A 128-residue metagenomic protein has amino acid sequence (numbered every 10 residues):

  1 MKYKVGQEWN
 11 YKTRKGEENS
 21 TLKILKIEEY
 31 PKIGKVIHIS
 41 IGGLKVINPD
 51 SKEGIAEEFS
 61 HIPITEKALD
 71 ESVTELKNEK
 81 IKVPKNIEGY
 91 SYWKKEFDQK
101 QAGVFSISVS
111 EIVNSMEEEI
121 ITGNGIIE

Functional and structural regions predicted by a protein language model:
K2-K4: Short, well-ordered loop/turn sites that connect or cap secondary structure elements
E18-Y30: Short beta-strand-centered aromatic/proline hotspots
K32-E53: Short solvent-exposed strand/turn elements
V46-E128: Beta-strand-rich cores of mature extracytoplasmic or soluble domains
